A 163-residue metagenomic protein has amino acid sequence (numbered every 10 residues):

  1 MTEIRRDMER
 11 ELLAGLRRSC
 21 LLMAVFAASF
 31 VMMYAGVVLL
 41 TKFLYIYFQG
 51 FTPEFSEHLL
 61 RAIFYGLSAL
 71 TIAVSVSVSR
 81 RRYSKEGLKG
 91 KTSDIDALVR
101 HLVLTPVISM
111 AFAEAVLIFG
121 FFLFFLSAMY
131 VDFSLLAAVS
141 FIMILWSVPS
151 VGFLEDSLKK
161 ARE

Functional and structural regions predicted by a protein language model:
M1-V31, I95-D96: Cytosolic-side membrane-entry/anchor segment at the start of a transmembrane helix
L13-L16, G50-R61: Membrane-interface segments at the starts/ends of alpha-helical transmembrane spans
Y34-F48: Membrane-helix interface motif
S56-I72: Alpha-helical transmembrane segments
V76-A97: Membrane-helix interface/capping segments
Y83-S84, S134-L135, L145-E163: Cytosolic juxtamembrane helix at the C-terminal end of the final transmembrane segment
G90-F112: Short membrane-interface loop/juxtamembrane segments of multi-pass integral membrane proteins
F122-P149: Hydrophobic alpha-helical transmembrane segments and immediately flanking/interface helices in integral membrane
